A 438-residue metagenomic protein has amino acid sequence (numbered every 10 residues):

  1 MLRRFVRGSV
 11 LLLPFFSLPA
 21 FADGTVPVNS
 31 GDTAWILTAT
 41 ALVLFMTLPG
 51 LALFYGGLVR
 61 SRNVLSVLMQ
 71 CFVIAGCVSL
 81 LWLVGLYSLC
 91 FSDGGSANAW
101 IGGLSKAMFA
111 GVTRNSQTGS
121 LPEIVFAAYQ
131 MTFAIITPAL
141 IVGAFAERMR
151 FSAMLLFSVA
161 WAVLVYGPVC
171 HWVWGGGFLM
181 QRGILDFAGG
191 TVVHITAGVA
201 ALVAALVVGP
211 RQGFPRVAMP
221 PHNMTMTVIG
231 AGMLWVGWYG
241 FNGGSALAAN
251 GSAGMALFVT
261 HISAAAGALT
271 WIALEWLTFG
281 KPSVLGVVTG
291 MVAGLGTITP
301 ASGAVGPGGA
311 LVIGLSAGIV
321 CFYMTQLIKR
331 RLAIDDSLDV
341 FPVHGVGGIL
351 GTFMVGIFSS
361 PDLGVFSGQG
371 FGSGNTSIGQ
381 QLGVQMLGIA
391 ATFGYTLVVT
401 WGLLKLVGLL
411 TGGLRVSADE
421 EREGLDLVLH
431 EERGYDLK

Functional and structural regions predicted by a protein language model:
M1-D23: N-terminal secretory/membrane targeting signals
F21-K438: Glycine- and aromatic-enriched membrane alpha-helices
